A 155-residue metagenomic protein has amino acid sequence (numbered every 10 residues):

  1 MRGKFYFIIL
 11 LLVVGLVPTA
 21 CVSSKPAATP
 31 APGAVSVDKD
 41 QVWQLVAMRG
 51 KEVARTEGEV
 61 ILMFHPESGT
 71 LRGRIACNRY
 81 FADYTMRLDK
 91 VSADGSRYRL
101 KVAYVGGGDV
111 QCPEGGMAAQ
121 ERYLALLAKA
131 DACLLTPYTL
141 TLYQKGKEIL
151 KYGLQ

Functional and structural regions predicted by a protein language model:
M1-I8: Bacterial N-terminal signal peptides that target proteins for export
I8-P18: Bacterial N-terminal signal peptides
T19-Q155: Lipid interaction determinants
